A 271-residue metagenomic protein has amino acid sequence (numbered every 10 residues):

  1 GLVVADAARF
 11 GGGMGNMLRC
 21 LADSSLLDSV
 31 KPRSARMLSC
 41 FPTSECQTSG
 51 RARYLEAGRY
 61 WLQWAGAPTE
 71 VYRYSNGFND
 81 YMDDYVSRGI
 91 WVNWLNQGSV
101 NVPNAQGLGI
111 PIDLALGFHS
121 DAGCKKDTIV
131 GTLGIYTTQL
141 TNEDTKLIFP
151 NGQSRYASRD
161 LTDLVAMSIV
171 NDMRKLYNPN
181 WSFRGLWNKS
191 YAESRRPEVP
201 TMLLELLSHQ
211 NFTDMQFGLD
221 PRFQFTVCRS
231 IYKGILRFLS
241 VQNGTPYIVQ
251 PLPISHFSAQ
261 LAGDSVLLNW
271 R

Functional and structural regions predicted by a protein language model:
L2-F10: Edge beta-strands of jelly-roll/beta-sandwich modules across compartments, strongly enriched in secreted/luminal
A5, L55-R59, V86-G89, N93 (+6 more regions): Extracytoplasmic/secreted envelope proteins and their assembly/folding machinery, especially bacterial periplasmic
G11, S99, L114-E143, L176-T245: Active-site-adjacent mobile loop/cap segments within catalytic or ligand-binding domains
R19-V130: Catalytic-core regions of hydrolytic enzymes
S29-F41, G134-P150: A solvent-exposed, charged loop/short amphipathic helix patch at secondary-structure junctions
C46-Y54, G77-D84, N104-L108, K126 (+4 more regions): Extracytoplasmic/periplasmic, Sec-exported soluble proteins
S154-W187: Active-site-adjacent substrate-binding region of metalloamidase/peptidase-like peptide-processing proteins
R237-R271: Pro/Thr/Ser/Gly-rich low-complexity, intrinsically disordered linker/stalk tracts
